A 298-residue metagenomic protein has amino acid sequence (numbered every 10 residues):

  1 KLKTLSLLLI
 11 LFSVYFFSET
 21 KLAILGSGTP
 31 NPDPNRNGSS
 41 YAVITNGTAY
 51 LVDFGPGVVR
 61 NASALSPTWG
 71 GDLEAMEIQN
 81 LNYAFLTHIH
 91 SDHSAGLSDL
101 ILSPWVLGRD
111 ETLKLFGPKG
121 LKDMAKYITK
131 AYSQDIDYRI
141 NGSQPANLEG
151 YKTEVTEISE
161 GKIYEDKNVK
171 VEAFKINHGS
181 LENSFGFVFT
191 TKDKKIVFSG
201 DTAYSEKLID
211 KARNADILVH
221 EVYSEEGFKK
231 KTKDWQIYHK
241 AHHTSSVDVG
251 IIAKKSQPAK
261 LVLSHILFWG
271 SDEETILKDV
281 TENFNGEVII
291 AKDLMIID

Functional and structural regions predicted by a protein language model:
T4-S13: Sec-dependent N-terminal signal peptides
S18-V197, L208, T275-D298: Binuclear metal-dependent hydrolase catalytic cores
G186, K195, A203-M295: Cap/insert and terminal regions of metallo-dependent hydrolase folds
